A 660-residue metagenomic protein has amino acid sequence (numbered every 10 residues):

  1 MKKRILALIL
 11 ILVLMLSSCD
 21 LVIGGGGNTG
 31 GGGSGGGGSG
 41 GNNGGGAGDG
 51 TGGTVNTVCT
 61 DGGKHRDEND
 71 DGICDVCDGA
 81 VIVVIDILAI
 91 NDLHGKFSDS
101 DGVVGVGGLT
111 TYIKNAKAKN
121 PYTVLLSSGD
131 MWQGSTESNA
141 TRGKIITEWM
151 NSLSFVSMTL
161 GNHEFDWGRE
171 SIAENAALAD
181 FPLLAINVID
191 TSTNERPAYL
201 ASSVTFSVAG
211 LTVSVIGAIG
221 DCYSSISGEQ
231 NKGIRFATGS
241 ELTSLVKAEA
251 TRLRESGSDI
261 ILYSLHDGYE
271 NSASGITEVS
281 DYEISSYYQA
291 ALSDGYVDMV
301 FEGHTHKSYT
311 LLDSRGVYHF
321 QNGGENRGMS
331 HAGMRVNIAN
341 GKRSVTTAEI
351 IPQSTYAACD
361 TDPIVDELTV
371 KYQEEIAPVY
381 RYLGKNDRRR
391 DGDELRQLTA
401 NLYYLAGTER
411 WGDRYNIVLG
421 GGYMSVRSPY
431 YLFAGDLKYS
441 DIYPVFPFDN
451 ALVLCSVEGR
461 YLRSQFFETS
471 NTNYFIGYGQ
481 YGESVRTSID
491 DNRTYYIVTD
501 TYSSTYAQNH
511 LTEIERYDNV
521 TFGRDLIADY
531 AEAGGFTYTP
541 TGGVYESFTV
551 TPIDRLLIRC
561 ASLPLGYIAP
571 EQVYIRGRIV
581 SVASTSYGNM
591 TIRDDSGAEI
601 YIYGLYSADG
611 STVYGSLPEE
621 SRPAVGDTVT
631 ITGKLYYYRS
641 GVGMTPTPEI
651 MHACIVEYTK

Functional and structural regions predicted by a protein language model:
K3-I9: Sec-dependent signal peptide recognition, specifically the positively charged N-region followed immediately by
L16-S18: C-terminal motif of bacterial Sec signal peptides marking the signal peptidase cleavage site
L21-C77: Ser/Thr/Gly/Pro-rich low-complexity, disordered linker/stalk segments of secreted and cell-surface proteins
G79, G220-S225, Y502-T505, G597-A598: Short connector loops/turns at beta-strand edges and beta->alpha or beta->beta junctions
V81-T355, S456: Acidic, metal/ion-coordinating pockets
V83-V84, G95-K96, A118, I226 (+3 more regions): Catalytic centers of hydrolytic enzymes
T541-K660: OB-fold single-stranded nucleic acid-binding module
